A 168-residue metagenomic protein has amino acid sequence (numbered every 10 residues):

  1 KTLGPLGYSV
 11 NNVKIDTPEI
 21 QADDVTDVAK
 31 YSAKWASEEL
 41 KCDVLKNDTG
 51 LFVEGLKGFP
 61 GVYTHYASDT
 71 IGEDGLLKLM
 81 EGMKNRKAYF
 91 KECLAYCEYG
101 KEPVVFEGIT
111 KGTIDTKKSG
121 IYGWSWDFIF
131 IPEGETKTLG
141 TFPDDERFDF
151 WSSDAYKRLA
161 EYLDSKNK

Functional and structural regions predicted by a protein language model:
K1-K168: Anionic-ligand binding patches
